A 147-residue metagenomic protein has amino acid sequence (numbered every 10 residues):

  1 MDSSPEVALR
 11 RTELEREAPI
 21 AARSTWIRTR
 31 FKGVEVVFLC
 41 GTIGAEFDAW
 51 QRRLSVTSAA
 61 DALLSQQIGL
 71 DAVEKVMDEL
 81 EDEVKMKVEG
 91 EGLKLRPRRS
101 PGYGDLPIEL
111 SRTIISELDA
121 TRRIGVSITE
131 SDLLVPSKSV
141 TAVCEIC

Functional and structural regions predicted by a protein language model:
M1-A62: Active-site helix-to-loop segments that bind/position phosphate- or nucleotide-bearing substrates and donors across
V7, V34-V37, V56, V73-V76 (+5 more regions): Extended aliphatic helical segments
E15, Q51, S65, K85 (+1 more regions): Generic detector of well-ordered alpha-helical segments enriched in charged/polar residues, highlighting helical
S55-E109: Long, amphipathic alpha-helical coupling/dimerization segments that relay conformational signals between
E91-C147: Short terminal or interdomain "cap/linker" segment that borders an active site or interface and mediates
